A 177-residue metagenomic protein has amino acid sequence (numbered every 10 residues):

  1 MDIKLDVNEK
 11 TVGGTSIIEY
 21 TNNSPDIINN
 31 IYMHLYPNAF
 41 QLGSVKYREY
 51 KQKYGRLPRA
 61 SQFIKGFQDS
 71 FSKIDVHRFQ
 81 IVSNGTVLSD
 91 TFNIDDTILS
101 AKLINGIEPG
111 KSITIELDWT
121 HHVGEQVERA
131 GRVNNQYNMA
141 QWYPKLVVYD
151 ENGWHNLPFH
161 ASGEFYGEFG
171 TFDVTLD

Functional and structural regions predicted by a protein language model:
M1-G13, V133, S162: N-terminal, polar/Ser/Thr-rich
M1-K4, L88-D90, K102-I107, F159-E164: Beta-strand-rich interaction surfaces with strong enrichment in secreted/lumenal proteins
V7-E9, N23-I28, I81-T86, N105-T114 (+1 more regions): A short, structured loop/turn motif at beta-sheet edges
K10-A39, G43-K46, Q52-A60: Ligand-binding face of N-terminal immunoglobulin V-set domains in extracellular IgSF glycoproteins
T11-T15, D26-N30, I74, D96-I98 (+1 more regions): Extracytoplasmic
S16-I18, N22, M33-P37, K111-E125 (+1 more regions): Short, hydrophobic/aromatic-enriched beta-strand segments in well-ordered soluble domains
G55-Q80, E116-D177: Extended, low-hydrophobicity, Ser/Thr/Pro/Gly-biased non-transmembrane segments
T97-A101, I113: Short strand-edge motifs at loop-to-beta-strand transitions and within beta-strands of extracellular beta-rich domains
